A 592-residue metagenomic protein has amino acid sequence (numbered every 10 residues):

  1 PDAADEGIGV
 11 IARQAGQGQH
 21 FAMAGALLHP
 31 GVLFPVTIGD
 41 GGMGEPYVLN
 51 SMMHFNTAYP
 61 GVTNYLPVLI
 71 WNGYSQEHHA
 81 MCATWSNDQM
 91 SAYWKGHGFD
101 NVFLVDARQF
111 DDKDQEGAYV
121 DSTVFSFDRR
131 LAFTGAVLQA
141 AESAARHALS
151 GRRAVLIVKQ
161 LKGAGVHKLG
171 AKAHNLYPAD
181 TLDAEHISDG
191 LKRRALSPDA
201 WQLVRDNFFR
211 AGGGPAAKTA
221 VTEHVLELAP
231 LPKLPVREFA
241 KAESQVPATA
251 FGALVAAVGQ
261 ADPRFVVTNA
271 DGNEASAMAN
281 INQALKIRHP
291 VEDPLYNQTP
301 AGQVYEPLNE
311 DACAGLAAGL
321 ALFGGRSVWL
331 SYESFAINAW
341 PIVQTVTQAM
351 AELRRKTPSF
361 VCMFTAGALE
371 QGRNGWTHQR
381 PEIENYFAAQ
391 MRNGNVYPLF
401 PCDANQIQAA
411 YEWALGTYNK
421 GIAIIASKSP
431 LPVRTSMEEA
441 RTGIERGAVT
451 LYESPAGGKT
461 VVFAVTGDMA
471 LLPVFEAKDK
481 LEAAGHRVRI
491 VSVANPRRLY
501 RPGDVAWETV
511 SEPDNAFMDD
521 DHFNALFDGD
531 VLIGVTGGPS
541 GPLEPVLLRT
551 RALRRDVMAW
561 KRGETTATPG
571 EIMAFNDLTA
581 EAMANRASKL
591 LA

Functional and structural regions predicted by a protein language model:
P1-A4, R13, Q17-H20, H29-P35 (+3 more regions): Thiamine diphosphate
P1-P35, L203-P432, G443, S492 (+3 more regions): Thiamine diphosphate
F34-T37, G41-G44, A314, A318-L320 (+2 more regions): Conserved catalytic-core segments centered on acid/base and nucleophilic motifs
V36-G42, G73, Q160, G272 (+1 more regions): Active-site metal-binding loops of divalent metal-dependent hydrolases
G42-V48, F133-A141, S244-A248, P401-Q408 (+1 more regions): Active-site glycine- and acidic-residue-rich loops that bind and position anionic ligands or nucleotide-like cofactors
G44-F55, I342-T345, Q408: Acidic/histidine-rich catalytic neighborhood of metal-dependent amide-processing enzymes
E45-P46, A275, A336-I337, L471-L472: Loop/helix-junction capping segments adjacent to catalytic residues or to phosphate/diphosphate-binding pockets
